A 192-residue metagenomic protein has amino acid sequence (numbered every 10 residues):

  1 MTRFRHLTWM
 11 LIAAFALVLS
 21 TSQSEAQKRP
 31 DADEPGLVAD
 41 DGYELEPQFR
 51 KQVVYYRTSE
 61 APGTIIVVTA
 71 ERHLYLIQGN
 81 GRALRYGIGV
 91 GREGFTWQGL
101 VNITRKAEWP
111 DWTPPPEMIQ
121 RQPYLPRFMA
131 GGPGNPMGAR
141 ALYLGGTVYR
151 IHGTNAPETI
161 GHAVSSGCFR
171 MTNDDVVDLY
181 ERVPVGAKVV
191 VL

Functional and structural regions predicted by a protein language model:
T2-L192: N-terminal pre-domains immediately preceding structured catalytic cores
